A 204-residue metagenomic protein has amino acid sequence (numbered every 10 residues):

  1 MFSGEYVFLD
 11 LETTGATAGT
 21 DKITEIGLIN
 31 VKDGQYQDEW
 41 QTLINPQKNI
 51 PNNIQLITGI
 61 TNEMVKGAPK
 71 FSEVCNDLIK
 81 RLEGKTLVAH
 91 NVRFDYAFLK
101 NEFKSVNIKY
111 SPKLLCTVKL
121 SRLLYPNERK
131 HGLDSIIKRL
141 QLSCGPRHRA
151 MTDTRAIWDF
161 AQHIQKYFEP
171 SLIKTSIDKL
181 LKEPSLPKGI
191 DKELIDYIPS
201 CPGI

Functional and structural regions predicted by a protein language model:
M1, Q162-I204: Acidic two-metal-ion nuclease catalytic site recognized across multiple nuclease folds, prominently DnaQ/RNase D-T
M1-K113, P126-H148: Conserved non-catalytic scaffold segment of RNase H-like nuclease domains
T13-G15, K119, A156: Short, glycine/acidic-enriched loop or turn micro-motifs at the edges of active sites
E73, S121, T154-R155: Short secondary-structure boundary/hinge segments and terminal tails
P112-R122: A short, structured active-site edge motif that brings together acidic residues
R122, K138, D159-Q162: A broadly conserved amphipathic alpha-helix scaffold signal in soluble, globular proteins
R149-Q162: Acidic, divalent-metal-coordinating active-site segment for phosphoryl/phosphodiester hydrolysis, typified by short
